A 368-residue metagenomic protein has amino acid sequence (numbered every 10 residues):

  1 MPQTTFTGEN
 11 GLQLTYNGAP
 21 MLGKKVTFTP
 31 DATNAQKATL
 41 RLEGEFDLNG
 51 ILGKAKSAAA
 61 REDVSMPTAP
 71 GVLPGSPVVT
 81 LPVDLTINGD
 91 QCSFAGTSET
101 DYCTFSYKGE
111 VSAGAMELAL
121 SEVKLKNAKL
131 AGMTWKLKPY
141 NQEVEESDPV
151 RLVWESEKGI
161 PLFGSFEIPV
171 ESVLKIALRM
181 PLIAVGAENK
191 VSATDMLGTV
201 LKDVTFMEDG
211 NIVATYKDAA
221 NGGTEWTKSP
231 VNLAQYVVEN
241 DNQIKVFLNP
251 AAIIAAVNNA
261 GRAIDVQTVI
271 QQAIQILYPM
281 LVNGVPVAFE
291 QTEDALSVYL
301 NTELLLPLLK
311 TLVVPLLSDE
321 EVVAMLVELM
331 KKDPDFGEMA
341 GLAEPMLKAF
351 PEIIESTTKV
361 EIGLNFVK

Functional and structural regions predicted by a protein language model:
M1-P2: Boundary at the C-terminal end of the N-terminal hydrophobic targeting segment
F6, N10, P20, S106-S172 (+4 more regions): Edge beta-strand at a domain terminus
E9-A32, E43-I51, E99, S106-E110 (+1 more regions): An extracellular/secretory-lumen and virion-surface interaction module
E9-K37, K138-D209, A255-R262, T268 (+1 more regions): Short, solvent-exposed loop/hinge segments that bridge or flank secondary-structure elements
K25-T29, S106-E110, L197-F206, P286-F289 (+2 more regions): Broad, structure-driven detector of short, well-ordered beta-strand segments within folded domains
T39-F105, L178-L317: Contiguous, well-ordered beta-strand patches that form the walls/edges of small beta-barrel/beta-sandwich domains
